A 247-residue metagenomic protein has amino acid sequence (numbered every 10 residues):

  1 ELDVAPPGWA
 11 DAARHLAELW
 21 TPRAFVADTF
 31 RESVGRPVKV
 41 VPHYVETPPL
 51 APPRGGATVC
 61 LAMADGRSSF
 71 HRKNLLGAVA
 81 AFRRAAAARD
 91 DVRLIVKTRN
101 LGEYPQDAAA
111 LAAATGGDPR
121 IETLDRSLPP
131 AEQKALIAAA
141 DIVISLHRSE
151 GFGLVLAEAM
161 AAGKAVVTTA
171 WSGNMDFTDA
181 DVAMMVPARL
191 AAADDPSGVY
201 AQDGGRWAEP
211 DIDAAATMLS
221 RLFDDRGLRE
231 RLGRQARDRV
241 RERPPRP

Functional and structural regions predicted by a protein language model:
F25, Y44: Carbohydrate-associated surface elements
T47, R54-K134, A138-A139: Conserved catalytic-core segment of nucleotide-activated headgroup transferases in glycan assembly
D141, G163: A short alpha->beta transition loop at the rim of the catalytic pocket in nucleotide-sugar-dependent
V143-I144, V167: A short hydrophobic beta-strand element within the catalytic core of glycosyltransferases that build diverse glycans
R148: Aromatic "clamp/platform" in nucleotide-sugar-dependent glycosyltransferases that forms part of the donor/acceptor
G153-L156, W171: Short glycine/serine-rich donor-binding loops of glycosyltransferases
A165-T168, T178, V182-P187: Short hydrophobic beta-strand element within catalytic cores of glycosyltransferases and related nucleotide-activated
A208-P210, A214, F223-P247: A charged, aromatic-enriched C-terminal amphipathic alpha-helix characteristic of glycosyltransferases across folds
